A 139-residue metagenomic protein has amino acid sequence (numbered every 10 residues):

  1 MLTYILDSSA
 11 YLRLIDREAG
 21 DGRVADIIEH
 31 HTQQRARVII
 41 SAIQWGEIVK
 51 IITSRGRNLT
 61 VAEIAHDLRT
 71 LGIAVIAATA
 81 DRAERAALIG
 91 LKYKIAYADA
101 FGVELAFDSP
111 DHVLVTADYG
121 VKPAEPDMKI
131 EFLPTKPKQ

Functional and structural regions predicted by a protein language model:
M1-I40, T53-H66, K138-Q139: Short, well-structured N-terminal submotif of metal-dependent ribonuclease cores
M1-T3, V103-Q139: Acidic, PIN/NYN-like endoribonuclease modules and their adjacent C-terminal/linker elements
A10-Y11, Q44, R82, G102 (+1 more regions): Alpha-helix capping/helix-boundary segments
Q34-R35, T70-L71, K92: Structured helix-beta-strand junction loops
R37-I39, L71, V113: Short loop->beta-strand "edge-of-pocket" segments that line small-molecule binding or catalytic clefts across diverse
I64-L68, G72-T79, A83-E84, K122-Q139: Short acidic, glycine/proline-enriched helix-loop-strand junctions
I73-V113, A117: Active-site neighborhoods of divalent-metal-dependent phosphate/nucleic-acid chemistry enzymes
